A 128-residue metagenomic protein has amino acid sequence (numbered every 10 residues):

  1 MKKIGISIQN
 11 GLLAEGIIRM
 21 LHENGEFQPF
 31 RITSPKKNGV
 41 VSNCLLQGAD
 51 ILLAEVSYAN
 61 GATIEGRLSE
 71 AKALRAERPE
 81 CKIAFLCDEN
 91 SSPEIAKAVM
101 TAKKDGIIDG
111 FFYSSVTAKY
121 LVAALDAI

Functional and structural regions predicted by a protein language model:
M1-I4: Extreme N-terminal starter segment of soluble prokaryotic enzymes
S7-I8: Conserved acidic carboxylate
G11-P35: Two-component/phosphorelay signaling modules centered on CheY-like receiver
L13-E15, G39, S91-I95: Short, charged/polar "capping" segments at the starts of alpha-helices and the immediately preceding loops
S34-I51, A59-G61: Acidic, metal-coordinating helix/loop segments flanking the phosphotransfer/catalytic sites of two-component signaling
I51-R78, N90, I95-A98: Conserved phosphotransfer microenvironments
L52, I83, G110-F111: Two-component signal transduction core modules
C87-A127: Output/docking surface of receiver
